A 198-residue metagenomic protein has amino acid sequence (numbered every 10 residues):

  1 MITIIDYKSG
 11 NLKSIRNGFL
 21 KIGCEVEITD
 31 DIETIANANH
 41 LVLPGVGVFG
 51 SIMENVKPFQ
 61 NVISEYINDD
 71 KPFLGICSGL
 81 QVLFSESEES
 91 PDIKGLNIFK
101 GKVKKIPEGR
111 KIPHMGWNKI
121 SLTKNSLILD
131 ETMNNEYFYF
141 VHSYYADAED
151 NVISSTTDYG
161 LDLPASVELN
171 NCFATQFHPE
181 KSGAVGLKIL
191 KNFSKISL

Functional and structural regions predicted by a protein language model:
I2-C24, F177-K181: N-terminal beta1-alpha1 ligand-phosphate binding loop
V26-N37: Short acidic low-complexity segments
I35-G45: Short acidic/histidine-rich motifs immediately flanking catalytic phosphotransfer sites in two-component signaling
G47-M115: Cysteine-nucleophile active-site neighborhood
E86-L161: Pocket-forming structural segment of enzyme catalytic cores
L161-E168: Short, surface-exposed beta-strand/loop micro-motifs that present aromatic residues
T175-L198: Acyltransferase
